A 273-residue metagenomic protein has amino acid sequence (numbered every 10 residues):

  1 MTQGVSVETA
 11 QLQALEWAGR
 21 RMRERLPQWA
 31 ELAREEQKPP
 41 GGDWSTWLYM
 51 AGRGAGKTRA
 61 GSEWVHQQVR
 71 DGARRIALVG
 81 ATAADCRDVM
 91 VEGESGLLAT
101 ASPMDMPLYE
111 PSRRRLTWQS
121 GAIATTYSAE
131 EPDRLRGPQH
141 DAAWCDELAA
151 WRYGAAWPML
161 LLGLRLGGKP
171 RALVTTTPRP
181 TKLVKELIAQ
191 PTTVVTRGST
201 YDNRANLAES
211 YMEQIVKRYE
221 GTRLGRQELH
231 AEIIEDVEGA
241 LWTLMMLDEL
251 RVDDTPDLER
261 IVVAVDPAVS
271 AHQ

Functional and structural regions predicted by a protein language model:
M1-T46: Pre-P-loop entry segment of helicase/translocase ATPase cores
W47-M50, A77: Short hydrophobic/aromatic beta-strand immediately N-terminal to the Walker A/P-loop
T58-G72: Walker A/P-loop NTP-binding motif
R74-C86: Conserved RecA-like ASCE P-loop NTPase motor core of nucleic-acid helicases/translocases
A84-D141, I233: Inter-Walker segment of RecA-like/P-loop motor cores
D146-L148, P267: Walker B catalytic acidic pair
A150-E220: ASCE P-loop NTPase helicase motor core
R204-A268: ATPase catalytic-site recognition across NTP-hydrolyzing enzymes
